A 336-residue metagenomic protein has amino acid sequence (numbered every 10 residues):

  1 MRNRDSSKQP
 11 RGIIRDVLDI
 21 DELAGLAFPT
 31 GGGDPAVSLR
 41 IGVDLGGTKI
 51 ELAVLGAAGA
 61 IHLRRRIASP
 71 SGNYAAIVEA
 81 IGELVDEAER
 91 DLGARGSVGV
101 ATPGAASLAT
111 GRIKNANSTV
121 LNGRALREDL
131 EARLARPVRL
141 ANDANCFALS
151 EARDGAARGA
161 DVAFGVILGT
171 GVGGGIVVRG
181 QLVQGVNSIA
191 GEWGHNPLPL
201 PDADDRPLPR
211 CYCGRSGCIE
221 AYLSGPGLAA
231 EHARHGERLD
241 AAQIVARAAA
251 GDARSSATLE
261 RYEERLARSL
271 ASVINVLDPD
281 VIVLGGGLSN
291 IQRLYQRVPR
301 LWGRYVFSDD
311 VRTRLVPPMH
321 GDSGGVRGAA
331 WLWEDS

Functional and structural regions predicted by a protein language model:
R2, I14-S97, S107-T110, E128-V138 (+2 more regions): ATP-binding/phosphotransfer module of carbohydrate and carboxylate kinases, centering on a glycine-rich
D44, G99-P103, A141, G165-G171 (+1 more regions): Short beta-strand segments
I61, I113, L182-V183: Hydrophobic "anchor" residues
A68-P70, L121, A190-E192: A short acidic/small-residue loop/turn micro-motif
G111-G123: A charged helix-plus-loop insertion that forms the helical arch/lid used to bind and gate nucleic-acid substrates
L140-N142, A148: Short loop/edge segments at beta-strand edges and connector loops that shape dinucleotide/nucleotide cofactor-binding
A160-Y222: Glycine-rich phosphate-binding loop of actin/hexokinase-like ATP-binding domains
